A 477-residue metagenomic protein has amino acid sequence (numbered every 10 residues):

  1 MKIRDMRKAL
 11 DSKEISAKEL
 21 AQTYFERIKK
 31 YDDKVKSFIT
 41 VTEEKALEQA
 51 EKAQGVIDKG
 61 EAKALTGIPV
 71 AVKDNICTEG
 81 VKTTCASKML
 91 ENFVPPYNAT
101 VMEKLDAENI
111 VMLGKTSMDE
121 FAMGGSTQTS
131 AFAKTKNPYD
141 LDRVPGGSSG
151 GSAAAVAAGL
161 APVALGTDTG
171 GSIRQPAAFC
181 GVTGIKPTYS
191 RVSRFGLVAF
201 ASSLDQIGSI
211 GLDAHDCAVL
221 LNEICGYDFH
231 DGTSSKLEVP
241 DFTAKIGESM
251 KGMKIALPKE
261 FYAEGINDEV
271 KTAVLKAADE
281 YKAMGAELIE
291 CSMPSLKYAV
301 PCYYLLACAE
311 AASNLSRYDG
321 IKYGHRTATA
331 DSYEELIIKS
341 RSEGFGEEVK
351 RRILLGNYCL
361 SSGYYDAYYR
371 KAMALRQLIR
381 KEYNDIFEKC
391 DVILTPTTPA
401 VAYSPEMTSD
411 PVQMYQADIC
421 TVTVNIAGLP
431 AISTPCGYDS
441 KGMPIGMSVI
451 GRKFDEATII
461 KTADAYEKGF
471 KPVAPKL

Functional and structural regions predicted by a protein language model:
M1-L47, A283-G285, Y358, A474-L477: An N-terminal boundary/leader segment
A17-A21, E51, I266-S292, Y323-H325 (+4 more regions): Acyltransferase
L20-Y24, A299-Y303, V349-N357: Short alpha-helical scaffolding segments that buttress acidic/His motifs in well-ordered protein cores
Y24, A46, K73, L105 (+5 more regions): Conserved hydrophobic/aromatic pocket- or pore-lining residues that grip, position, or stack substrates in active sites
E26, K30, A107, A158-V163 (+6 more regions): Structural helix-boundary/capping segments
K59-G60, L65-C85, A244-A256, A309-R380 (+1 more regions): Short helix-loop capping/hinge segments that flank enzyme active sites or metal/cofactor-binding pockets
T66-I207, P258-E260, C308-A309, T395-V412: Short glycine/serine-rich loop/turn segments
K88, N92, A131, T233-L237 (+4 more regions): Short, surface-exposed loop/helix-turn segments at secondary-structure junctions that function as lids/hinges flanking
